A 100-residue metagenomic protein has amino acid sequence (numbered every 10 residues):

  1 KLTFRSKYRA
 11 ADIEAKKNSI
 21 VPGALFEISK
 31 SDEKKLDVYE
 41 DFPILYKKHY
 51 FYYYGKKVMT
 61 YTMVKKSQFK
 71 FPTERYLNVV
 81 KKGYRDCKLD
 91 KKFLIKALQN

Functional and structural regions predicted by a protein language model:
K1-N100: Glycine-aromatic micro-motifs
